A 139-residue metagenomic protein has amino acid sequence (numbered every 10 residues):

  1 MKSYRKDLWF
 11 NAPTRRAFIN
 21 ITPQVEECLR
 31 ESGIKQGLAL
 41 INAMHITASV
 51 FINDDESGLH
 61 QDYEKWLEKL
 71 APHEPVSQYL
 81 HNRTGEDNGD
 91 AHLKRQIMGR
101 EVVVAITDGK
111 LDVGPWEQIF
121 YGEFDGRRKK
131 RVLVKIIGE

Functional and structural regions predicted by a protein language model:
M1-E139: Active-site histidine-anchored catalytic micro-motif
